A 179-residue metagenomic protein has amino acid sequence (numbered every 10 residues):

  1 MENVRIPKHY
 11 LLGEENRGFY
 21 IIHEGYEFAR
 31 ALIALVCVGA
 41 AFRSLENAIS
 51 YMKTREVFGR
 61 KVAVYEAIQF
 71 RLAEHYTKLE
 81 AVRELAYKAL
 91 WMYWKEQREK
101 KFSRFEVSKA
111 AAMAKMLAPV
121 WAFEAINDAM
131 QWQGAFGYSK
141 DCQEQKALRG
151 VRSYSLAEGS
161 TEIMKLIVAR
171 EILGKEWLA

Functional and structural regions predicted by a protein language model:
E2-I21: Long, acidic (Asp/Glu-rich), low-complexity accessory segments flanking structured domains
E14-R17, H23-A179: Alpha-helical interface subdomain recognition
